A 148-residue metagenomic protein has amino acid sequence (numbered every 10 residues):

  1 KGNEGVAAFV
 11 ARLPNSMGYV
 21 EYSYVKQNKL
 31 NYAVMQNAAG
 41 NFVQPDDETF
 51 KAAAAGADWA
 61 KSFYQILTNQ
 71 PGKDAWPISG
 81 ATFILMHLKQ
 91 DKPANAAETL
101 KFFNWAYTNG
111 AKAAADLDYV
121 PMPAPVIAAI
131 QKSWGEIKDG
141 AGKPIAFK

Functional and structural regions predicted by a protein language model:
K1-G56: Ligand-binding pocket segment of bilobal, Venus flytrap-like solute-binding proteins
G18, V25, A60, N69-P71 (+2 more regions): Preference for short coil/turn "hinge" residues that link or interrupt alpha-helices
Y19-Y24, Y32, F50, F63-Y64 (+3 more regions): Sequence-level detector for tyrosine residue identity
Y24, M35-Q36, V43-S62, A113 (+1 more regions): Short alpha-helical interface patches
Q27-Y32, A39, Y64, K73-A75 (+1 more regions): Generic secondary-structure boundary/loop-capping signal
N37-E98: C-terminal lobe and pocket-closing loops of periplasmic/extracytoplasmic Venus-flytrap solute-binding proteins
P71-D74, S79, F83-K148: Extracellular/periplasmic juxtamembrane helices and adjacent flexible linkers that interface with membrane partners
